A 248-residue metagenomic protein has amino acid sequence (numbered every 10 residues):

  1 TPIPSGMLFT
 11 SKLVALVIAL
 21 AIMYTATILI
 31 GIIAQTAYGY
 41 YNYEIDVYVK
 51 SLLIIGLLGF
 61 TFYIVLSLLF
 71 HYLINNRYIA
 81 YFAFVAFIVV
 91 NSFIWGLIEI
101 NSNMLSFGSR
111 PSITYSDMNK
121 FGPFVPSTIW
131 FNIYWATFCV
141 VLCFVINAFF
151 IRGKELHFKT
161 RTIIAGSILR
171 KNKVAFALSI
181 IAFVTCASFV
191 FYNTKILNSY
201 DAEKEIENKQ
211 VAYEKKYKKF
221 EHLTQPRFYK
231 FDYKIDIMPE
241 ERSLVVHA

Functional and structural regions predicted by a protein language model:
T1-G6: Short helix-to-coil transition segments within interhelical loops that connect adjacent transmembrane helices
L8, I74-A86, N172-I180: Alpha-helical transmembrane segments and their helix-start/interface "positive-inside/aromatic belt" motifs in integral
F9-N75, Y115-D117, F124-S127: Secretory targeting signals
T10-I18, V125-T128, G166-A182: Loop-to-transmembrane boundary segments
Y40, R77-I164, C186, V190-Y200 (+1 more regions): Terminal transmembrane helical anchor/hairpin motif
S67, M104-L105, L244: Conserved luminal/periplasmic juxtamembrane motif of membrane-embedded glycan-processing enzymes
S167, K171-V245: N-terminal, polar/Ser/Thr-rich
A248: ER/Golgi luminal nucleotide-sugar-dependent glycosyltransferases, focusing on the catalytic module
